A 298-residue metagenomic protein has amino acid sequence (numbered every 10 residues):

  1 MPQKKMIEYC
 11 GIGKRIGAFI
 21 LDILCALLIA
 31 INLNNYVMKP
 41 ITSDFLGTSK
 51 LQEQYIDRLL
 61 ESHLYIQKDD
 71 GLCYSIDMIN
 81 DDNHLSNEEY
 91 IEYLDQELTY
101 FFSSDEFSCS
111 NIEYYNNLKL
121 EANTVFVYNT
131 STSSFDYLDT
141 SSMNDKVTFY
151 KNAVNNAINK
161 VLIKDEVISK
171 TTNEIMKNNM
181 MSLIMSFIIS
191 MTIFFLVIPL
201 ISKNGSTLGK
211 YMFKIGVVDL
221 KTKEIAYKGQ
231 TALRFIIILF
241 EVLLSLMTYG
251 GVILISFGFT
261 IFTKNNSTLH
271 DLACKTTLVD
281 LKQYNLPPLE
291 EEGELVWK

Functional and structural regions predicted by a protein language model:
M1-G47, L51: Hydrophobic secretory-pathway targeting helix
I7-C10, K14-F19, F194-K214, I225-K298: Juxtamembrane cytosolic face of transmembrane helices
C25, I29-L33, V37, I193 (+2 more regions): Alpha-helical membrane-inserting segments
Y36-H63, G209, A273-C274: Alpha-helical transmembrane signal-anchor/signal-peptide segments
I56-N179: Long, solvent-exposed extracytoplasmic domains/loops
M181-P199: Transmembrane alpha-helices and immediately adjacent membrane-cytoplasm interface residues in multi-pass integral
V217-V218: Hydrophobic beta-strand positions
